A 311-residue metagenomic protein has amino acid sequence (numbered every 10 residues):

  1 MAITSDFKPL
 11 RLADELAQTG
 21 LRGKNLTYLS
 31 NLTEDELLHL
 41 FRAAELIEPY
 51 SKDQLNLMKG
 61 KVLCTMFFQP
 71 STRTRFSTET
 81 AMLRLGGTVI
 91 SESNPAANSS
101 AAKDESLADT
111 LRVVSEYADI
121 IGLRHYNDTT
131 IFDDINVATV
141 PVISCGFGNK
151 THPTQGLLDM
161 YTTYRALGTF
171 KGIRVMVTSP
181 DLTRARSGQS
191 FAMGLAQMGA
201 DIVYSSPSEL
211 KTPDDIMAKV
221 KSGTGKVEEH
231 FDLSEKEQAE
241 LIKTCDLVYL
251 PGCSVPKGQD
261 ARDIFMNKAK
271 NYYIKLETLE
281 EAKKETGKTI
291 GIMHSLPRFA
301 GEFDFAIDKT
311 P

Functional and structural regions predicted by a protein language model:
A2-F76: Positively charged, low-complexity intrinsically disordered leader regions
E45, F68, Y126, G252-S254 (+1 more regions): Short glycine-/small-residue-rich Rossmann-like dinucleotide-binding loops
N56-Y164, F299-F303: Phosphate/diphosphate ligand-binding glycine-rich loop within oxidoreductases
M58-L63, K171-I173, T289: Phosphate-coordination loops involved in phosphoryl transfer and adenosine-cofactor binding
F68-G86, R165-P251, K257: Glycine-rich phosphate/diphosphate-binding loop of Rossmann-like nucleotide-binding domains
V89-S91, I121, V142, I202 (+3 more regions): Hydrophobic beta-strand scaffold residues
K221-K309: Rossmann-like adenosine-cofactor binding region
